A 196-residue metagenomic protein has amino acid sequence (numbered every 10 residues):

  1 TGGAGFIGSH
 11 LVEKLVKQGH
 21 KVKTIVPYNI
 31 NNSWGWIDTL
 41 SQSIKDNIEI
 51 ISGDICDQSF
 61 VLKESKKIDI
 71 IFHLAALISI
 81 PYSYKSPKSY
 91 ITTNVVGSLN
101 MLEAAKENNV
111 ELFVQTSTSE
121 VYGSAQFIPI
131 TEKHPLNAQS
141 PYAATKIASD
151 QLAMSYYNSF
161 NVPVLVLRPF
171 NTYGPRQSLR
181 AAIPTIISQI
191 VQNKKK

Functional and structural regions predicted by a protein language model:
T1-T172: N-terminal Rossmann-like NAD(P)+-binding domain of SDR-like oxidoreductases, especially those catalyzing
N47, A138, Q189-K195: Juxtamembrane helix-loop transition sites at the ends of transmembrane segments in multi-pass membrane proteins
E103, M154, P184, S188-Q192: Generic alpha-helical structural context detector
I147, T172-I186, N193-K196: Glycine/proline-rich active-site loop of Rossmann-fold NAD(P)-dependent oxidoreductases
